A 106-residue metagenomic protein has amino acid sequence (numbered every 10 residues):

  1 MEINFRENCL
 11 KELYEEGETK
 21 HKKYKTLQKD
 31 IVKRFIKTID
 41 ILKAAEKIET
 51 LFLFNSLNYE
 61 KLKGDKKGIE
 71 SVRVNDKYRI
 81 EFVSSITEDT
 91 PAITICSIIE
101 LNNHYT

Functional and structural regions predicted by a protein language model:
M1, N58, S97, L101: Glycine-rich, flexible loop/turn motifs
M1-I39: Arg/Lys-rich, positively charged N-terminal/basic patches that mediate binding to nucleic acids
R6, I31, F35-T38, N58 (+3 more regions): Amphipathic alpha-helical interface surfaces
T38, E46-E49, Y59-E60, V83-E88: Intrinsically disordered, low-complexity boundary segments flanking structured domains
L42: Conserved phosphate-interacting/catalytic interface
E46-E70: A short, surface-exposed loop/turn module that caps and links secondary-structure elements
I69-T106: Enriched for short, Lys/Arg-rich terminal
